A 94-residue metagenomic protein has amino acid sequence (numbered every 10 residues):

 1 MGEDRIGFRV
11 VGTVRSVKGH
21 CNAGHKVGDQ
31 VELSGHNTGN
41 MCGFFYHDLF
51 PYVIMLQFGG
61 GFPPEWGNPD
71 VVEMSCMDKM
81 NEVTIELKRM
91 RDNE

Functional and structural regions predicted by a protein language model:
M1-G12: Short, basic/aromatic beta-hairpin or loop at an interaction surface
I6, P63-E94: Short, compact, well-ordered microdomains
V10-N22: N-terminal first-folded block
V17-G19, H36-M41: Short, charged beta-turn/beta-strand-edge "cap" motif at the junction between a beta-strand and an adjacent loop
G43-G60: Short, compositionally biased
